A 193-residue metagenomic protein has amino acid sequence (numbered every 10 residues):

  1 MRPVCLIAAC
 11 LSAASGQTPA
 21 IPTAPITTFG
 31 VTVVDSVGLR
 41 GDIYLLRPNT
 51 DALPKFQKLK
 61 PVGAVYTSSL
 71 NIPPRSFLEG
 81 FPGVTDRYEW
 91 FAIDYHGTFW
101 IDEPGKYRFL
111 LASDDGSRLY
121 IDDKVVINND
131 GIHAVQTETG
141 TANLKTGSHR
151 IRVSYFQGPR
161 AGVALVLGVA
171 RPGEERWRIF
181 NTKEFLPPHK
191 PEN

Functional and structural regions predicted by a protein language model:
M1-I7: Sec-dependent signal peptide recognition, specifically the positively charged N-region followed immediately by
P3, G16-Q17: Short low-polarity hydrophobic stretches
A8-G16: Hydrophobic h-region of N-terminal signal peptides that target proteins for export in Gram-negative bacteria
Q17-R108, A112-N193: Extracellular/secretory pathway-exposed regions associated with glycan biology
